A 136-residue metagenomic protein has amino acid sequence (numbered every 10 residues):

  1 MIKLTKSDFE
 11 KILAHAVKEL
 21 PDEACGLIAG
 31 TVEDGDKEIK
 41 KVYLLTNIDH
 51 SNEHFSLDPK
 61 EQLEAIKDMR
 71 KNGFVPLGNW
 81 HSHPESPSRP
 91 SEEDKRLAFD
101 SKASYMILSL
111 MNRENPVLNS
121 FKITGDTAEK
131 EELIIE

Functional and structural regions predicted by a protein language model:
M1-P76, E85-E136: Conserved beta-strand-loop surface patch within small alpha/beta domains used for substrate/adaptor or ligand engagement
S82: Short, well-ordered beta-to-alpha junction loops that form the rim of enzyme active sites and present histidine/acidic
